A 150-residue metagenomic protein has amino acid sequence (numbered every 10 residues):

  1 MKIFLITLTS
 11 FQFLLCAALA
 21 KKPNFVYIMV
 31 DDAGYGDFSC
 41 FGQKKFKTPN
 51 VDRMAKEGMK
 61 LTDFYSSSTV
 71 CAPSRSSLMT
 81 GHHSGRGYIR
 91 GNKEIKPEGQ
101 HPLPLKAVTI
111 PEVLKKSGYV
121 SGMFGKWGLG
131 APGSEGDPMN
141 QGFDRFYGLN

Functional and structural regions predicted by a protein language model:
K2, A17-N150: Formylglycine-dependent sulfatase
K2-L14: Bacterial N-terminal signal peptides
